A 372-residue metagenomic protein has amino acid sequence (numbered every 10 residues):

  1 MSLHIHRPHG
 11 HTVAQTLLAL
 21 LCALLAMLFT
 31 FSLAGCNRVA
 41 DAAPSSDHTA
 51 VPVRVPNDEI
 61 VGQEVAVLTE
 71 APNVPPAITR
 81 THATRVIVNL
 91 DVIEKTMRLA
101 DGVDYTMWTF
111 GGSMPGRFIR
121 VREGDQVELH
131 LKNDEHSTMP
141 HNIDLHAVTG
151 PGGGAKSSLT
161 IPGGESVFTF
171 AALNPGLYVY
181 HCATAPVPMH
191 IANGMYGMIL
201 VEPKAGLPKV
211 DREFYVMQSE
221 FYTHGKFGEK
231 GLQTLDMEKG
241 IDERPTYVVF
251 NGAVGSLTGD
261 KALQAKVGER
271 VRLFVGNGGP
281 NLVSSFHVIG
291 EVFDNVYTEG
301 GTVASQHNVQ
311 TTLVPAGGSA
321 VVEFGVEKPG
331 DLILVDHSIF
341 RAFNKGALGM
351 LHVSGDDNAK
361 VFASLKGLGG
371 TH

Functional and structural regions predicted by a protein language model:
M1-A14: N-terminal secretory signal peptides that target proteins for export/translocation
M1-L3, L33-N37: Intrinsically disordered, low-complexity terminal tails
I5, L21-L24, A43: Short helical patches
V13, L20, A66-T69: Hydrophobic residues within membrane-embedded alpha helices
A19-S32: Bacterial N-terminal signal peptides
G35-H372: Copper-binding active sites and cupredoxin-like electron-transfer domains, recognizing His/Cys-rich ligand loops
